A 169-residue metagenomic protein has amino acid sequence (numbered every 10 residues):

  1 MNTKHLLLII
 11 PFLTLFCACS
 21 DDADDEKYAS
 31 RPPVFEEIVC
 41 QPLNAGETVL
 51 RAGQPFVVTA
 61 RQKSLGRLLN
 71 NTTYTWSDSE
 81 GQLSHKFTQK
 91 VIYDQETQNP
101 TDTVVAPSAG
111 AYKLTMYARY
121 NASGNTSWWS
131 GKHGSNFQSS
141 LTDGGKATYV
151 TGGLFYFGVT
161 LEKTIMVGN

Functional and structural regions predicted by a protein language model:
M1-C19: Sec-dependent bacterial lipoprotein signal peptides
T3, D22-D24, N44, Y149: Generic preference for well-ordered secondary structure
L13-Q41: Bacterial Sec-dependent N-terminal signal peptides
S30-N169: First exposed extracellular module after export/assembly in secreted or surface-exposed proteins
